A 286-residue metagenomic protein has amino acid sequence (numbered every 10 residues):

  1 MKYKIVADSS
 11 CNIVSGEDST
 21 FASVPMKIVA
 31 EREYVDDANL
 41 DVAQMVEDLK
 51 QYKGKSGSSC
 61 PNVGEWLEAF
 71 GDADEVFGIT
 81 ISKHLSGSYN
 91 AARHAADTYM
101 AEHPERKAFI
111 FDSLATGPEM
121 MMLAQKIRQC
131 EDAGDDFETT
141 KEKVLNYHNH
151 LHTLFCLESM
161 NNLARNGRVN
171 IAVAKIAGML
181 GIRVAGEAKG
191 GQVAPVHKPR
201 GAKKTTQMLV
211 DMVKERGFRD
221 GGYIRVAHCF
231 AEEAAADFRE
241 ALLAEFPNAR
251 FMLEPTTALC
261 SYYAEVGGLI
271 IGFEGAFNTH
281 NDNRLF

Functional and structural regions predicted by a protein language model:
M1, F70-A73, G217-D220: Flexible, charged surface loops at secondary-structure boundaries
K2-C60: N-terminal glycine-rich anion-binding loop in soluble enzyme alpha/beta folds
Y3-I5, V76-G78, G222-I224: Generic beta-sheet signal
S10-R32, L85-S88, A92-D97, F109 (+2 more regions): Mixed-charge interfacial surface used for oligomerization/domain docking and macromolecular partner engagement
S56-G64, R200-K203: Conserved phosphate-coordination/catalytic loops
P61-A96, M100-A101: Active-site cofactor/cluster-binding pocket
T80, F109-I110: A glycine-rich beta-strand to alpha-helix segment that forms a phosphate/ribose-binding loop at ligand/cofactor sites
E105-R106: A short helix->loop->beta-strand "cap" motif at the edges of active sites that frequently abuts
